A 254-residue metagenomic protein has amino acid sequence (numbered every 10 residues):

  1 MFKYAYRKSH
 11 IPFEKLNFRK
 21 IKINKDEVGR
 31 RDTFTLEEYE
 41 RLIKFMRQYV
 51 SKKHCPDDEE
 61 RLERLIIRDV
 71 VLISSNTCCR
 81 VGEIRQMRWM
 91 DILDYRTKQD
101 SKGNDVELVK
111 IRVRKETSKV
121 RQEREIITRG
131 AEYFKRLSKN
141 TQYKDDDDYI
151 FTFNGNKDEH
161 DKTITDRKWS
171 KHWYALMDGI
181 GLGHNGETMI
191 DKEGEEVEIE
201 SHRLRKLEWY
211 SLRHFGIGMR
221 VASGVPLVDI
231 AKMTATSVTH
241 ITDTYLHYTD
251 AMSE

Functional and structural regions predicted by a protein language model:
M1-A5, K20: Non-catalytic DNA-binding core/recognition domains of DNA-processing enzymes
I11-E14, R19-V81, R85: Basic, Lys/Arg- and aromatic-enriched nucleic-acid-binding interface segment
F18-I21, D26, R47, T77 (+1 more regions): Conserved tyrosine-mediated DNA breakage-rejoining catalytic core shared by Y-recombinases
T33, K102-V106, V113-K119, T234-E254: Catalytic-site neighborhood detector that most strongly recognizes the C-terminal catalytic loop/helix of tyrosine
Y39, I126-L204: Active-site/catalytic core of tyrosine-dependent DNA strand-transfer enzymes
V50-L62, K98-D105, G183-H202: Intrinsically disordered, low-complexity Ser/Thr- and acidic-rich flexible linkers and loops, especially at boundaries
L72, N76-E83, S211-S237, M252: C-terminal catalytic core of tyrosine-transesterase DNA break-rejoin enzymes
D91-Q99, K206, V225-T244: Short, polar N-cap/turn motifs at the start of nucleic acid-interacting alpha helices
